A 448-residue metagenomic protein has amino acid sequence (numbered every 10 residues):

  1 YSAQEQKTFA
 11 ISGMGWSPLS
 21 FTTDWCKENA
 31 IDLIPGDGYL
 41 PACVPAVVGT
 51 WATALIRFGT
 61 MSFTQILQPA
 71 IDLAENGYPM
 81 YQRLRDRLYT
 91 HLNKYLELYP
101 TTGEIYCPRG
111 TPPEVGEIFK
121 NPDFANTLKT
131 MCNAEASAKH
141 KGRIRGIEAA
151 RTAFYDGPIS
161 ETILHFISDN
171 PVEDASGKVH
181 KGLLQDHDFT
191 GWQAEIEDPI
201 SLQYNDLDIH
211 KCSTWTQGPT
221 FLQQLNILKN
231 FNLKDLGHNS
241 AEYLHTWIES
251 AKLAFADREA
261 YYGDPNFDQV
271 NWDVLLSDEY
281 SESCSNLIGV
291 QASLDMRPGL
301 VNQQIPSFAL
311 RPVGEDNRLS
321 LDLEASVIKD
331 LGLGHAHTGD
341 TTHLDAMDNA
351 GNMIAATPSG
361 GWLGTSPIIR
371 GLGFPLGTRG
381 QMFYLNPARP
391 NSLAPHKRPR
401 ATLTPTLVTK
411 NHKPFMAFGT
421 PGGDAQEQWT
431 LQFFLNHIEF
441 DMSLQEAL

Functional and structural regions predicted by a protein language model:
Y1, E5-F9, D169-Q185, L323 (+8 more regions): Active-site rim segments in enzyme catalytic domains, especially the processed small/beta chain of N-terminal
Y1-A149, F154-T216, L276, L287 (+1 more regions): Noncatalytic scaffold domains of N-terminal-nucleophile
W16, Q217, G361-L363, G422-G423: A short acidic/small-residue loop/turn micro-motif
G49-R57, G146-D156, E161, N226-K229 (+1 more regions): Alpha-helical support elements that line or immediately flank enzyme active sites and cofactor-binding pockets
T60-L67, L236-E242, E439-E446: Short, charged, surface-exposed loops that flank catalytic or proteolytic processing sites
G110, L128, K141-G142, A149 (+5 more regions): Internal maturation/activation junctions in enzymes
K211-P219, V408-A425: Extended C-terminal regions of large enzymes
